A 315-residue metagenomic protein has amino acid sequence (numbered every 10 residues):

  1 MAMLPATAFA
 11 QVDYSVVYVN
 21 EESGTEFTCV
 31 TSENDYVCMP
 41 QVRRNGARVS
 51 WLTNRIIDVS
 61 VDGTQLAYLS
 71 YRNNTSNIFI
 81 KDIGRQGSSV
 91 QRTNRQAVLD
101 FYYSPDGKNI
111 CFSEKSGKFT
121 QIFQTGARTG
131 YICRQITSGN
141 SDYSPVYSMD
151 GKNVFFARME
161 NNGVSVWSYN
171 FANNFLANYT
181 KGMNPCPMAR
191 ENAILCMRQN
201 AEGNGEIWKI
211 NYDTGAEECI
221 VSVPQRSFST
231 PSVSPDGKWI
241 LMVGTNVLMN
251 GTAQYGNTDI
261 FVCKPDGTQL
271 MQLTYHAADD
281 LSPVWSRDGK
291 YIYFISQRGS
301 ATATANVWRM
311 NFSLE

Functional and structural regions predicted by a protein language model:
M1-P5: Bacterial N-terminal signal peptides
A10-E315: Sequence signature of WD/YWTD-type beta-propeller architectures
